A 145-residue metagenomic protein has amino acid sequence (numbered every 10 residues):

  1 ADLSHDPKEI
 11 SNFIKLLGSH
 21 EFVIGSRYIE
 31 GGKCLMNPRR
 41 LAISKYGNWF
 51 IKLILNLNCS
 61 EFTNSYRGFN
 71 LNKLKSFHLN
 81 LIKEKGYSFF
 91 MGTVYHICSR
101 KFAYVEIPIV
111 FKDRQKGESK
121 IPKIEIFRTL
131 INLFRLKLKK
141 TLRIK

Functional and structural regions predicted by a protein language model:
A1-S4: The conserved acidic donor/metal-binding loop of glycosyltransferases
P7-Y87, R114-I131: Acceptor/aglycone-binding surface of glycosyltransferases and processive sugar-polymer synthases
L57-N58, L81-K85, V94-K112: Catalytic donor-sugar/metal-binding loop of nucleotide-sugar-dependent glycosyltransferases
S65, T93-V94: Short, hydrophobic alpha-helical packing/hinge segments within bilobed ligand-binding/sensory domains
F90: Short-chain dehydrogenase/reductase
R100-K145: C-terminal catalytic/acceptor-binding lobe
